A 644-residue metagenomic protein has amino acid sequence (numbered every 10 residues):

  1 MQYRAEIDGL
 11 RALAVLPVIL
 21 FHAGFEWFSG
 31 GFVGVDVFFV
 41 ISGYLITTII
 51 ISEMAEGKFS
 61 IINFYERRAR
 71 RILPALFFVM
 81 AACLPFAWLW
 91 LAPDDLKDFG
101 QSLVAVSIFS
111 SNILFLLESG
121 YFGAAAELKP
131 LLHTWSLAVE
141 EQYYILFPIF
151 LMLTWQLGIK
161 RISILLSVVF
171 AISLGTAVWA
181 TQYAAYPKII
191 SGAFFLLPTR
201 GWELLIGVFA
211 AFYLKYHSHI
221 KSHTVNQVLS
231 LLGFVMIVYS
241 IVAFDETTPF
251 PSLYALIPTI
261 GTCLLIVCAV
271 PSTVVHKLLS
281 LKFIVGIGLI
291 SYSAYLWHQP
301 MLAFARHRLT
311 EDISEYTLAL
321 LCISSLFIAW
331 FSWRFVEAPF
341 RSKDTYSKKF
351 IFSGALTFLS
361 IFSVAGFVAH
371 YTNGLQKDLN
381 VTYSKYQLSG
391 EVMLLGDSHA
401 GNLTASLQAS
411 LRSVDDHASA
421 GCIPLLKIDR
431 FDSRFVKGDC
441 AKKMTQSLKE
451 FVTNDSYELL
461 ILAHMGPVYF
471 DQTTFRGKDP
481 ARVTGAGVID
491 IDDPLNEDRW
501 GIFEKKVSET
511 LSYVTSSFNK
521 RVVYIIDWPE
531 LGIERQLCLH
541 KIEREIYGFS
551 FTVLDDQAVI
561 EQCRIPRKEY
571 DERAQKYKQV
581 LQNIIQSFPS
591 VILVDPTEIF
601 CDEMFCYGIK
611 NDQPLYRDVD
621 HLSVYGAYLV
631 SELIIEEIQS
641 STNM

Functional and structural regions predicted by a protein language model:
M1-Y346: Membrane-interface helix/loop caps of multi-pass membrane proteins
E246, R306-A319, I323-M644: Extracellular/periplasmic envelope-modification machinery, especially enzymes that add or remove acyl/ester groups on
